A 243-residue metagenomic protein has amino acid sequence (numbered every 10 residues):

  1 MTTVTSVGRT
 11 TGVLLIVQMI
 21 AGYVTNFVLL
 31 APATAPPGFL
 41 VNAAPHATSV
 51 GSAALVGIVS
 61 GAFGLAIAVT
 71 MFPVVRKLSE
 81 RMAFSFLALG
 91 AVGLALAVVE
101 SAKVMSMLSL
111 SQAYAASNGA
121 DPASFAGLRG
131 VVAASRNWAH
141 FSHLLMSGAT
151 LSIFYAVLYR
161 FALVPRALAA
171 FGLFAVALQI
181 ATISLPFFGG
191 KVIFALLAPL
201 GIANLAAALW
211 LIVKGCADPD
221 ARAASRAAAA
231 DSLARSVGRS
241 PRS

Functional and structural regions predicted by a protein language model:
M1-S243: Hydrophobic, aromatic-enriched alpha-helical segments typical of multi-pass transmembrane helices
